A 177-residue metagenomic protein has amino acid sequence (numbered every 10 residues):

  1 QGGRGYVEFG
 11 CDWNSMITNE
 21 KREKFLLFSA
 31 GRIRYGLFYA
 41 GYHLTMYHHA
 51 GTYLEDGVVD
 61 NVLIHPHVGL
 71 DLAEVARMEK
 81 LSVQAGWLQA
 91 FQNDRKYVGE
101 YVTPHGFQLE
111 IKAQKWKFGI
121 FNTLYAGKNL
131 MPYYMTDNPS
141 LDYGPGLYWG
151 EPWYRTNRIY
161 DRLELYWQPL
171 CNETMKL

Functional and structural regions predicted by a protein language model:
R4-G10, N14, E20, S29-Y35 (+1 more regions): Exposed, low-structure sequence patches enriched in small/polar residues
F25-L27: Charged, amphipathic alpha-helical linkers/stalks
